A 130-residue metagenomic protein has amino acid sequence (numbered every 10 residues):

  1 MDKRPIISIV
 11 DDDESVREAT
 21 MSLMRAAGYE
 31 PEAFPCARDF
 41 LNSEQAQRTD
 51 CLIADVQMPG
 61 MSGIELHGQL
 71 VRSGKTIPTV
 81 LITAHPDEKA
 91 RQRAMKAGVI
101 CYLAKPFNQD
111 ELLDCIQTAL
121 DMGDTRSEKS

Functional and structural regions predicted by a protein language model:
E14-E32: Two-component/phosphorelay signaling modules centered on CheY-like receiver
P35-C36, S62-E65: Acidic catalytic/metal-coordinating carboxylates
Q47-I53: Active-site beta3 strand of CheY-like receiver
D55, T83: Active-site residues of response regulator receiver
M58: Receiver (REC) domain active-site loop signature in two-component systems and cognate sites in sensor histidine kinases
E65, P86-C101: Alpha4 helix (beta4-alpha4-beta5 surface) of REC/receiver domains from two-component response regulators
K89, F107-I116: C-terminal output helix
Q117-S130: The C-terminal output helix
